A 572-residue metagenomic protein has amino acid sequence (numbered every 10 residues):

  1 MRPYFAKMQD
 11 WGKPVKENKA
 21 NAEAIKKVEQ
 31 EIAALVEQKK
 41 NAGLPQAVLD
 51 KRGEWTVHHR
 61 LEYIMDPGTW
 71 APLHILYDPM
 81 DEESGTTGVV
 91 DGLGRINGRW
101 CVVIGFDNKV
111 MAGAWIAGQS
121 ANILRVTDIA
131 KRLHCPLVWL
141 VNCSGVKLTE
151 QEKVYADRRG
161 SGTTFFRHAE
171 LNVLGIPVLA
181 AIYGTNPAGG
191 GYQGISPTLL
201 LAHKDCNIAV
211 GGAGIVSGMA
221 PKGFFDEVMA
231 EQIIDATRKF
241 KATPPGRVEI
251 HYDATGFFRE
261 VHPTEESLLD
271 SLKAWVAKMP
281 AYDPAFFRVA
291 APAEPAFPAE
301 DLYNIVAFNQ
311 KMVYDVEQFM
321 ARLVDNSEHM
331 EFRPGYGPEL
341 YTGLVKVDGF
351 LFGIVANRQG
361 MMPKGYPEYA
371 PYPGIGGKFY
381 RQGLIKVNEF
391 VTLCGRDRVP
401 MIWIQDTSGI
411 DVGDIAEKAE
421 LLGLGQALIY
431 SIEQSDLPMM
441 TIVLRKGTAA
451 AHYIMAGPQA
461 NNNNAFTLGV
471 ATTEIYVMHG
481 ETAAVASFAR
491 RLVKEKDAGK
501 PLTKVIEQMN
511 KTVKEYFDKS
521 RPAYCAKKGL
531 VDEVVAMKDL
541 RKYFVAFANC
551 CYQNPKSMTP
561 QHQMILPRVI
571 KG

Functional and structural regions predicted by a protein language model:
M1-G572: Ligand-binding clefts of soluble mixed alpha/beta catalytic domains
